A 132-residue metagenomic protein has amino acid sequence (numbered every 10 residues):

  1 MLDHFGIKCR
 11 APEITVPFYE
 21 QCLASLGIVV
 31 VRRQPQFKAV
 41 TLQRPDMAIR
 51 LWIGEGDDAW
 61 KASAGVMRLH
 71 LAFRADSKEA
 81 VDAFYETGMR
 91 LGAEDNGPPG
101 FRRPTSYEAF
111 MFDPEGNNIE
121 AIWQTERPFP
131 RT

Functional and structural regions predicted by a protein language model:
L2-A11, A62-T87, Y107-F112: Vicinal oxygen chelate
K8-R50: Core segments of cupin and vicinal oxygen chelate
I14-P17, Q21-A24, E79-R90: Replace "anionic and nucleotidyl ligands
P45-I49, A59, S77-E79: Short, charged/polar surface micro-motifs in flexible loops or helix N-caps
I49-I53, A121: Broad, structure-driven detector of short, well-ordered beta-strand segments within folded domains
E55-K61: Short beta-strand/turn micro-motifs at beta-sheet edges
G56, R74-D76, P114, Q124: Beta-hairpin (beta-strand-turn-beta-strand) motif
Y85-T132: Vicinal oxygen chelate
